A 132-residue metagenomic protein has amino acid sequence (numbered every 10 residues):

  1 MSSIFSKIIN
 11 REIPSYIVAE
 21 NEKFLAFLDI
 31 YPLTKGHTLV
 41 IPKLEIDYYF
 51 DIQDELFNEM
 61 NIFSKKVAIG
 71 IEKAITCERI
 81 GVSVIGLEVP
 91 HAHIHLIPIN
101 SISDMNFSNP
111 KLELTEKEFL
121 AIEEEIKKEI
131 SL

Functional and structural regions predicted by a protein language model:
M1-L132: HIT superfamily nucleotide-processing domains
